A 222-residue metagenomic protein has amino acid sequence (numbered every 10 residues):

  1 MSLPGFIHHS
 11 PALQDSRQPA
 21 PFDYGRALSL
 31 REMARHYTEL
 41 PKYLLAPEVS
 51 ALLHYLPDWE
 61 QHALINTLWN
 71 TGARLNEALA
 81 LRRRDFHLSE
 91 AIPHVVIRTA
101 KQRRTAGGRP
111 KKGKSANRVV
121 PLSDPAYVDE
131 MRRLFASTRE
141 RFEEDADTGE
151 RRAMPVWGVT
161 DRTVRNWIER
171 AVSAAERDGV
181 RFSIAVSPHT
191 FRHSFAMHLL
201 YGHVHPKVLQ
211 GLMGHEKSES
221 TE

Functional and structural regions predicted by a protein language model:
M1-E32, R74-N76, R170: N-terminal DNA-binding recognition helix of tyrosine site-specific recombinases/integrases
P21-S50, T105-P125, F142: DNA breakage-rejoining catalytic core of tyrosine-based enzymes
L30-R35, V120-R170: Major-groove DNA-contacting interfaces characterized by cationic-aromatic clusters
A46-L75: Basic, Lys/Arg- and aromatic-enriched nucleic-acid-binding interface segment
L68-A91, K207-V208: Short, charged phosphate-coordinating catalytic segments
L81-M131: Conserved tyrosine-mediated DNA breakage-rejoining catalytic core shared by Y-recombinases
F86-E90, A185, V204-E222: Short, polar N-cap/turn motifs at the start of nucleic acid-interacting alpha helices
E143-A146, N166-G211: Short, basic (Lys/Arg/His-rich) helix/loop patches that form interaction surfaces in the mid-to-C-terminal regions
